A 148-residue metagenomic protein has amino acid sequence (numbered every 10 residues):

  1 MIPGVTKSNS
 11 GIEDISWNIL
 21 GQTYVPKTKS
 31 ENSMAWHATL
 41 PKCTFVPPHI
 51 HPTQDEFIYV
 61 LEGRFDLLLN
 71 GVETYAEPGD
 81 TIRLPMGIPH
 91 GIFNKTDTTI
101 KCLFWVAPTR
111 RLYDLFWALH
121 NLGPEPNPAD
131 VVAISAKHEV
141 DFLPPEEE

Functional and structural regions predicted by a protein language model:
M1-M34, L122-E148: A short, N-terminal "cap"/entry segment at the start of jelly-roll beta-barrel domains of the cupin/DSBH fold
I2, W105-E125: A hydrophobic/aromatic-rich effector-binding and dimerization subdomain of bacterial HTH-type transcriptional regulators
G21, W36-H51: Conserved short histidine dyad/triad with adjacent acidic residue
T44, F65, D114: Hydrophobic small-molecule pocket/channel-lining residues, especially in calycin-type beta-barrels
I50, D66, T81-P85: Compact, well-ordered interaction domains used in eukaryotic information-processing assemblies
T53-F65, N70: Glycine- and acidic-residue-biased ligand/ion/polar-headgroup-sensing regions
G71-P89: Short acidic-glycine-tyrosine-enriched beta hairpin
M86-Y113: Ligand-binding loop in jelly-roll beta-barrel domains
